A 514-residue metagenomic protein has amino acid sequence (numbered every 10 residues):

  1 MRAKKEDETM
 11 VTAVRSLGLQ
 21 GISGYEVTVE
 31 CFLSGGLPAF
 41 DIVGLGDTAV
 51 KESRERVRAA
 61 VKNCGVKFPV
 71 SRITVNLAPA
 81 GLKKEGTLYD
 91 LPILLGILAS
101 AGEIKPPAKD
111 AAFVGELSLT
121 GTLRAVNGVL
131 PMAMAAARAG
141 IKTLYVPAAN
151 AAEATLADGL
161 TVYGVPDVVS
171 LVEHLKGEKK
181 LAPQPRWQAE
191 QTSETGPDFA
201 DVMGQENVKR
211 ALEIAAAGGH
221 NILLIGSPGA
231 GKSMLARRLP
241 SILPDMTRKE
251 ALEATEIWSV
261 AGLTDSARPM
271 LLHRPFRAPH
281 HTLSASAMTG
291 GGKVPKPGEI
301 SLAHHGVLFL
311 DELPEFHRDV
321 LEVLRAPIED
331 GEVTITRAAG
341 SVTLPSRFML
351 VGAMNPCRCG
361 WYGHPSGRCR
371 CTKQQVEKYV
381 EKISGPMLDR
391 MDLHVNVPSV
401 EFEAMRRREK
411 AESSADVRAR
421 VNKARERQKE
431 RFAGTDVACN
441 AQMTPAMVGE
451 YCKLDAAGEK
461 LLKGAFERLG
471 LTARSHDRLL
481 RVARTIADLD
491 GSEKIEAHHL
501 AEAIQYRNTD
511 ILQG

Functional and structural regions predicted by a protein language model:
M1-L223, S227-S233, T336, S475-H476 (+2 more regions): Peripheral, non-AAA+ core regions of ATP-driven protein-machinery
V27-L33, M288, D392-V395: Short beta-strand elements
V43-R54, P69, N76-G86, V294-P295 (+1 more regions): Basic, amphipathic alpha-helical bundle interface domains used for macromolecular binding and assembly
L119, L308-F309, E315-F316, F402: Residues immediately C-terminal
K176-I214, G218, D245-I300: P-loop NTPase nucleotide-binding/switch module
L224-D265, D330: Walker A/P-loop
H305, D311-E312, V323: Walker B catalytic acidic pair
